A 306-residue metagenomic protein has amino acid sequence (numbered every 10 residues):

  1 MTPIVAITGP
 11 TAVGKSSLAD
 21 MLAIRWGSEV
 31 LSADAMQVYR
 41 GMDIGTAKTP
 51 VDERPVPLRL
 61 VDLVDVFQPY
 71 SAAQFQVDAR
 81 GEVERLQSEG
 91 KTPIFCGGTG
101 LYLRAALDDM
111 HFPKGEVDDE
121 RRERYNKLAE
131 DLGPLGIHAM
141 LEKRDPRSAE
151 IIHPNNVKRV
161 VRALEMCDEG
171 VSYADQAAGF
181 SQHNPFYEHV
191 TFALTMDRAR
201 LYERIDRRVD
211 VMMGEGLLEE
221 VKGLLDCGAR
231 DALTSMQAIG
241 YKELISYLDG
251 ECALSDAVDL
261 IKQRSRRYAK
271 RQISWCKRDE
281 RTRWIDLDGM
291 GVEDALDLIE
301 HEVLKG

Functional and structural regions predicted by a protein language model:
M1-G306: Phosphate/pyrophosphate-binding catalytic cores of soluble transferases and nucleic-acid-acting enzymes
